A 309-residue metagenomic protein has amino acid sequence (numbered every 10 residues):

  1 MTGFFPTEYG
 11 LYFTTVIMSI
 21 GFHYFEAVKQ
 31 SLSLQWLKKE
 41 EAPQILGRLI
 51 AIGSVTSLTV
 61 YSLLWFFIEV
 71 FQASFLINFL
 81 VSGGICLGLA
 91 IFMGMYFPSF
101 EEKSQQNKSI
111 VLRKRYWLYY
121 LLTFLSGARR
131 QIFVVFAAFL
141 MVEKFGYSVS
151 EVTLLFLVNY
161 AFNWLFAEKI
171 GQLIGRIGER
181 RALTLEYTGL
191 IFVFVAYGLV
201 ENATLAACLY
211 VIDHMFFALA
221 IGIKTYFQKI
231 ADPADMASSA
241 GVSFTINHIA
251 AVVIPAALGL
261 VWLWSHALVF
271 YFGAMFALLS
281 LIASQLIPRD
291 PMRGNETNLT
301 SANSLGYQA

Functional and structural regions predicted by a protein language model:
M1-T7, T188-E201, Q285: C-terminal ends and interior cores of transmembrane alpha-helices in multi-pass membrane transporters/permeases
T2-G3, S57-N78, A138-F139, E143 (+1 more regions): Transmembrane alpha-helix termini and helix-breaking/packing motifs in multi-pass membrane transporters
Y9-F25, T204-A218: Hydrophobic core of transmembrane alpha-helices in multi-pass small-molecule transporters, especially MFS/SLC-type
V16-I52: Cytoplasmic helix-loop-helix junction between adjacent transmembrane helices in 12-TM secondary transporters
L46-S62, I246-I254: Glycine-rich segments within core transmembrane alpha-helices of 12-TM secondary carriers
L64, G83-E102, S280-P288: C-terminal membrane-cytosol helix-exit motif in multi-pass small-molecule transporters
I68, F166-E179, W262-L263: Helix-to-loop junctions at the C-terminal end of transmembrane segments in multipass secondary transporters
V135-V152: Short amphipathic helix-loop junctions that connect adjacent transmembrane helices in Major Facilitator Superfamily/SLC
